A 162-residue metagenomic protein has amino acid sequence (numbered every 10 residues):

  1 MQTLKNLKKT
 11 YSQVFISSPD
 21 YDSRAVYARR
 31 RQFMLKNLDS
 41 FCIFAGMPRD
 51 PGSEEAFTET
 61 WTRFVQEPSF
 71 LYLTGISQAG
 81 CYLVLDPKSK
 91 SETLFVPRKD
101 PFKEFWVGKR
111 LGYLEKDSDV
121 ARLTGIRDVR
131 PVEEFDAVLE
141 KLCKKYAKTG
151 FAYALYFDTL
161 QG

Functional and structural regions predicted by a protein language model:
M1-G162: A composition/biophysics-driven feature that prefers long, compositionally simple stretches
